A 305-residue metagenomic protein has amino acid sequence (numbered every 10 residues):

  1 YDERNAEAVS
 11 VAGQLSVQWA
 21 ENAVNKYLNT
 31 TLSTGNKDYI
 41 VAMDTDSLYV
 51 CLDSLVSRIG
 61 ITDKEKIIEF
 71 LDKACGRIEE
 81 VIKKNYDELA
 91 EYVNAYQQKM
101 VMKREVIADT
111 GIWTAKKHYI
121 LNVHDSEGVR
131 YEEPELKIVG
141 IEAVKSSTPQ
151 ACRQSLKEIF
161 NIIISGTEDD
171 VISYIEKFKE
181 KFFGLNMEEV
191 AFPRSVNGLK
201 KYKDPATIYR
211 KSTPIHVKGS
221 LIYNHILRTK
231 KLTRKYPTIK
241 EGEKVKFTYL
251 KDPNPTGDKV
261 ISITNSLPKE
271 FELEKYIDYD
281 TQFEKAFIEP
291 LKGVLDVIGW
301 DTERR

Functional and structural regions predicted by a protein language model:
D2, S10-M43, L52-R305: DNA-dependent DNA polymerase catalytic subunits
Y49: Catalytic core of nucleotidyl cyclases, primarily class III adenylyl/guanylyl cyclases
